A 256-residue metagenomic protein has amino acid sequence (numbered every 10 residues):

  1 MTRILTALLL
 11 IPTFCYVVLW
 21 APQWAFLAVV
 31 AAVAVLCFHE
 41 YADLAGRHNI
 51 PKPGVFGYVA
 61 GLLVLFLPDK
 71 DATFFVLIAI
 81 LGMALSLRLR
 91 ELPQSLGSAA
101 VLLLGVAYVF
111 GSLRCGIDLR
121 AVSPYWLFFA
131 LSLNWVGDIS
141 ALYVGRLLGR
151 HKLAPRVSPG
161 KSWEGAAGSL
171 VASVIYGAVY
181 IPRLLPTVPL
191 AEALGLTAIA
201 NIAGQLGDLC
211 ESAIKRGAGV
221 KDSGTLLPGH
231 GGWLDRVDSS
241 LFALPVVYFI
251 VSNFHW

Functional and structural regions predicted by a protein language model:
M1-A198: Membrane-embedded alpha-helical bundles of polytopic integral membrane proteins
L8-L9, G224, L241-F242: Hydrophobic alpha-helical transmembrane segments of integral membrane proteins, especially lipid-exposed positions
S140, A167, L234-F242: Membrane-embedded alpha-helical segments of transport systems, primarily multispan ion/solute transporters
R146-L147, A213-A218, V246: Re-entrant/interfacial helical elements at transmembrane boundaries that shape and gate the permeation pathway
S169, S173-G177, G204, S240-Y248: Hydrophobic alpha-helical transmembrane segments in multi-pass membrane proteins
G217-S239: Interfacial loop-to-transmembrane junctions
F249-W256: Juxtamembrane boundary at the C-terminal end of a transmembrane helix
